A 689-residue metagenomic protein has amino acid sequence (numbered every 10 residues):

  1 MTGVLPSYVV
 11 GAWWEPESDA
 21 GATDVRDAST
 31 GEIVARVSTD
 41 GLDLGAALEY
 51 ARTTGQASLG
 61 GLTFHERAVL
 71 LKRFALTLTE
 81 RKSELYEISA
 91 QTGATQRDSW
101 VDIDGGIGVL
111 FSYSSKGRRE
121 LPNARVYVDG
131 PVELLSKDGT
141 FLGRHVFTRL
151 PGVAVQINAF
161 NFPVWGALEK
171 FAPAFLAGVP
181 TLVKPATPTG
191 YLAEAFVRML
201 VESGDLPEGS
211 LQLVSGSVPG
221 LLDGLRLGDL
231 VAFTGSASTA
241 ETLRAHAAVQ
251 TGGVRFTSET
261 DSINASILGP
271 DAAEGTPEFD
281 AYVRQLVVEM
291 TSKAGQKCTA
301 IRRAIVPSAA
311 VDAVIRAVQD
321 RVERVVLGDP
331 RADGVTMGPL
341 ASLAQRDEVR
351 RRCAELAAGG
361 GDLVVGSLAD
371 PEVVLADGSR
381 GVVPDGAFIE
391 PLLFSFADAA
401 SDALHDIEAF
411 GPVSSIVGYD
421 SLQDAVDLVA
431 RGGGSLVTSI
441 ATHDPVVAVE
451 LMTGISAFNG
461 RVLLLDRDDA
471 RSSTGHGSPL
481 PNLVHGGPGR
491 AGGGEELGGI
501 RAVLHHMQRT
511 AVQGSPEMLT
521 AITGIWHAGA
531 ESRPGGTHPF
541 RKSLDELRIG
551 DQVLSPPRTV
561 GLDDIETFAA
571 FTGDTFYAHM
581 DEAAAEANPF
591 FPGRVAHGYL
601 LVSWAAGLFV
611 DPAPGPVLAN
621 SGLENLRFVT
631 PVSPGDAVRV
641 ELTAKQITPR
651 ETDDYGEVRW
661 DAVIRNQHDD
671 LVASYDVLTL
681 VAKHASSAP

Functional and structural regions predicted by a protein language model:
M1-D138, A186, R324, A341 (+1 more regions): N-terminal Rossmann-like NAD(P)+-binding subdomain of aldehyde/semialdehyde dehydrogenases
G21, I33-T39, Q56-G60, L134-L135 (+8 more regions): Short, well-ordered beta-strand elements within core beta-sheets of diverse protein domains
T30-R36, V69, D205-E208, L227-L230 (+3 more regions): Conserved C-terminal structural/oligomerization subdomain of aldehyde/semialdehyde dehydrogenase
L121-A281, Y419, S472, G494: Rossmann-like NAD(P) dinucleotide-binding subdomain of oxidoreductase/dehydrogenase enzymes
E202-G204, G228-L230, T239-A399, Q423 (+2 more regions): ALDH superfamily catalytic-core signature
G536-A596, V681-K683: Catalytic strand-loop segment that frames the active site of acyl-thioester-processing enzymes
P539-D551, V632-A637, E641-P689: HotDog/MaoC-like acyl-thioester-processing domains
A587-A596, L600-Q646: Hydrophobic beta-strand-centered segment that forms part of the acyl-chain substrate-binding groove
